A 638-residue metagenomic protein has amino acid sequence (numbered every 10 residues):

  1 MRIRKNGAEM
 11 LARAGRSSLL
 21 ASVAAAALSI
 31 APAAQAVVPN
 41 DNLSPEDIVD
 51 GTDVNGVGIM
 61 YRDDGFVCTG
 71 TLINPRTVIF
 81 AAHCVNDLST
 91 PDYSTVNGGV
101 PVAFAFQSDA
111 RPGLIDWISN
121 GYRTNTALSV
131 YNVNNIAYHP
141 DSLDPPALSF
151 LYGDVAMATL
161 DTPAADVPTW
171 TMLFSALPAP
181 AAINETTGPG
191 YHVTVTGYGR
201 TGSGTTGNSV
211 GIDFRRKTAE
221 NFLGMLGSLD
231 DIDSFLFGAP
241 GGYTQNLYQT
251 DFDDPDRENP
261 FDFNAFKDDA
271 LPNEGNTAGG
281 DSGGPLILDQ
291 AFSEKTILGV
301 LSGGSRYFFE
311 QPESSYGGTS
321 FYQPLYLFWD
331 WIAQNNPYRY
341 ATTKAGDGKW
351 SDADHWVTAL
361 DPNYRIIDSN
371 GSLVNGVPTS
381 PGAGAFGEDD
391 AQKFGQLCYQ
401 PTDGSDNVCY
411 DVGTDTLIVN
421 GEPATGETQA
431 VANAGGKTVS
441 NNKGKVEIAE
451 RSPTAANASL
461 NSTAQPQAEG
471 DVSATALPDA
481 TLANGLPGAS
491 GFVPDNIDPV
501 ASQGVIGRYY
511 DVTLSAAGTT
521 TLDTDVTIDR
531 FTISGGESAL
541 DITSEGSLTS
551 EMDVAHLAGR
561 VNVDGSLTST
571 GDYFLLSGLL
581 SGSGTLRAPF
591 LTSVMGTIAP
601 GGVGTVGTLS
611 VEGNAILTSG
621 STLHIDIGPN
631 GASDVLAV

Functional and structural regions predicted by a protein language model:
R2-I79, D87-V100, P401-T402, D406: Protease-domain processing segments flanking chymotrypsin-fold serine proteases, especially trypsin-like
V37-N42, I48-D50, V67, L72-N86 (+8 more regions): C-terminal subregion of chymotrypsin/trypsin-like serine protease catalytic domains
V38-T52, T95-E185, P189, T196-T201 (+1 more regions): Conserved catalytic-core segment of clan PA serine endopeptidases
V54-G56, F66-C68, N74, V100 (+13 more regions): Residues that flank catalytic or metal-binding motifs in active/ligand-binding sites
Y138-P146, D154-W170, L226, N273-E310 (+3 more regions): Extended amphipathic secondary-structure runs
Y152-V155, D161-E274: Chymotrypsin/trypsin-fold serine protease catalytic domain
T343-D352, L360-A558, N562-G565, S569-T570 (+2 more regions): Extracellular beta-sheet-rich ligand-binding/adhesion modules
L576-V638: Extracellular beta-strand/loop-rich repeat segments of large surface/secreted proteins
